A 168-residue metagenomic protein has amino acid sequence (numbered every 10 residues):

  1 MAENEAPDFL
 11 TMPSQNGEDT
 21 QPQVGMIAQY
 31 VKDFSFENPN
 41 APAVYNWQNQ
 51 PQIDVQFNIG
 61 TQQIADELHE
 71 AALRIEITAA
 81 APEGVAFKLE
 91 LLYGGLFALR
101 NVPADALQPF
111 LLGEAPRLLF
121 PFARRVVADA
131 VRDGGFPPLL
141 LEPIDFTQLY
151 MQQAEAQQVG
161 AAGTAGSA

Functional and structural regions predicted by a protein language model:
A2-L118, F122-A168: N-terminal intrinsically disordered, cationic/polar leader segments that include organellar targeting peptides
